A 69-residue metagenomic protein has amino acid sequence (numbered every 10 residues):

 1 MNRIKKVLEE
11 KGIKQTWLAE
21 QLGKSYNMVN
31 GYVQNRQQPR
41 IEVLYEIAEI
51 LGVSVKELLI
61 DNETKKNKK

Functional and structural regions predicted by a protein language model:
N2-Q21: Short basic helix-loop element that most often maps to the first helix and adjoining turn of HTH DNA-binding modules
K6, G12, G31, E49 (+1 more regions): Short, charged recognition helix plus adjacent turn of helix-turn-helix-like nucleic-acid-binding domains
W17, M28, E57: Residues in the helix-turn-helix
A19, S25, E42: Alpha-helical and His/Cys-centered functional microenvironments
K24-Q38: Recognition helix of helix-turn-helix/homeodomain-like DNA-binding domains that insert into the DNA major groove
R36-E49: Short, basic-rich loop-to-helix N-cap that marks the start of a DNA-contacting helix
